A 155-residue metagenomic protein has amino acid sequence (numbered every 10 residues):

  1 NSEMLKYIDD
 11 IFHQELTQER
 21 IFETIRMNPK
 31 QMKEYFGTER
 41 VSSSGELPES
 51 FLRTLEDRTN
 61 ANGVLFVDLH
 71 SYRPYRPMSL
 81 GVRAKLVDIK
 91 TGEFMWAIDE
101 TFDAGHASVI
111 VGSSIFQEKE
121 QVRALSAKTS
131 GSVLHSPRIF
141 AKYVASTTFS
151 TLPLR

Functional and structural regions predicted by a protein language model:
N1-V64, V144-R155: N-terminal segment of the mature soluble domain
F12, N60-L65, R76-R83, W96: Envelope-exposed proteins and targeting segments
K30-E34, H70-Y75, T101-G105: Solvent-exposed loop/turn segments at secondary-structure junctions within structured extracellular/periplasmic domains
L55-R58, P77-S79, D88-R155: C-terminal/domain-edge helix-coil "capping" segments
